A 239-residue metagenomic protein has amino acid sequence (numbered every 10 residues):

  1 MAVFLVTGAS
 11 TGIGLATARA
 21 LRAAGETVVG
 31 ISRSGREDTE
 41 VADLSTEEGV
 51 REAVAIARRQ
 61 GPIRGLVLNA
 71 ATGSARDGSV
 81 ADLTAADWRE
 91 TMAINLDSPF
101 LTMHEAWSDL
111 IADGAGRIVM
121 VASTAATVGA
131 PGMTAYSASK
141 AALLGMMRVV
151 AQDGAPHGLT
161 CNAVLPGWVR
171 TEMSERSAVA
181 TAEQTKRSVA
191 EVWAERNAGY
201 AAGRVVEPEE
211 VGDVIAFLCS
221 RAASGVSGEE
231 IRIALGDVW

Functional and structural regions predicted by a protein language model:
S10-T11: Conserved glycine-rich cofactor-binding loop
D77-V80, T84-R89, R196: Substrate-binding pocket helix/loop in short-chain dehydrogenase/reductase
M103, S139, M147: Active-site helix of classical SDR
S108, Q152-D153, S224: Alpha-helical segment proximal to the catalytic Tyr-Lys
S123: Residue(s) in the substrate-gating loop at a strand-loop-helix junction that position the organic substrate next
V128, R204, A216, R221 (+1 more regions): Short C-terminal tail/terminal secondary-structure segment of NAD(P)H-dependent dehydrogenase/reductase domains
A155, T160, V226-G228: Short, small/polar-rich loop/turn modules that mediate ligand/substrate recognition or access, typified
